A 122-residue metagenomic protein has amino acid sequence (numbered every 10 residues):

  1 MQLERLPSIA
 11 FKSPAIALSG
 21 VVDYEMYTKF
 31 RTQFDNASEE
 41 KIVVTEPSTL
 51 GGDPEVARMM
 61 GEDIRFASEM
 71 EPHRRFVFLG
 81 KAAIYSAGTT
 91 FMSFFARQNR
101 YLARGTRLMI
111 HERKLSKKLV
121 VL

Functional and structural regions predicted by a protein language model:
M1-L122: Terminal-region recognition feature
